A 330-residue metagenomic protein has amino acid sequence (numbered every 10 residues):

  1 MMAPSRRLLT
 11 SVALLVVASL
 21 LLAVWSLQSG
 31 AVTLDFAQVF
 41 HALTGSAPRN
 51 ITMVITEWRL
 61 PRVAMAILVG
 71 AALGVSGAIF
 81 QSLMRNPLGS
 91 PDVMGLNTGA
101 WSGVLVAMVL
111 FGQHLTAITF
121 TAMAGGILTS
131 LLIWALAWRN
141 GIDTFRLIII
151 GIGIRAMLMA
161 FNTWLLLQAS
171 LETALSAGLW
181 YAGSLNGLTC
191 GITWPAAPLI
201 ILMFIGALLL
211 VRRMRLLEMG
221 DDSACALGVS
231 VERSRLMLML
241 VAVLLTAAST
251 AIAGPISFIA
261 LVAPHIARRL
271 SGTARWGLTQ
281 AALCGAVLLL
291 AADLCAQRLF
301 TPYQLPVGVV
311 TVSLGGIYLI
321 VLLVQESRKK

Functional and structural regions predicted by a protein language model:
M1-K330: Alpha-helical transmembrane segments in inner-membrane proteins
